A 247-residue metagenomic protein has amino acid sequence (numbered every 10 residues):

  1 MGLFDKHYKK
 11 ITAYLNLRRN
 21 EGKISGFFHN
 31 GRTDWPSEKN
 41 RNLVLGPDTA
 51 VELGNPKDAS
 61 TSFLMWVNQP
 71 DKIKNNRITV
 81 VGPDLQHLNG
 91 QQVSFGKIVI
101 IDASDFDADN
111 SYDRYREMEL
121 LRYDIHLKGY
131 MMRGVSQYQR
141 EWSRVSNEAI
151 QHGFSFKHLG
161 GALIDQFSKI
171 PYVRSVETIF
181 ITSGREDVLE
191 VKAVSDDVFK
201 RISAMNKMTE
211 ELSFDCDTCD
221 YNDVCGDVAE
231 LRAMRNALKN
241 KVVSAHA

Functional and structural regions predicted by a protein language model:
M1-W66: Charged, amphipathic alpha-helical stretches
F4, P56, H152, F156 (+2 more regions): Intrinsic-disorder-associated interaction segments
K39-R41, L45-E177: Long, charged N-terminal interaction/targeting segments
K169, R174-G184, T218-Y221, D227: Residue-level detector of bioactive/disordered segments in secreted/extracellular proteins and virion assembly
S175-E210, S244: Short, charged low-complexity linear segments at domain edges
V194-R235: Cysteine-cluster motifs in flexible loop/terminal segments that predominantly coordinate metals
L231-A247: Short microdomains enriched in Cys/His and/or Lys/Arg
